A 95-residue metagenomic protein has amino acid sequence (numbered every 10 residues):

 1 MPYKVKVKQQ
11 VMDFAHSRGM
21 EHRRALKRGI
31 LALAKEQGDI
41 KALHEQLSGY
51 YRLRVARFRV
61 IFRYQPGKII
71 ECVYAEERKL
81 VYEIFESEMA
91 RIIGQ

Functional and structural regions predicted by a protein language model:
M1-G29: Arg/Lys-rich, positively charged N-terminal/basic patches that mediate binding to nucleic acids
P2-V5, F58, R63-Q95: Enriched for short, Lys/Arg-rich terminal
Q10, S48, E77: Residues that form or immediately flank small-molecule/cofactor binding pockets and catalytic motifs
M12, R52-R54, R59: A general secondary-structure boundary signal
D13, R24, K41, Y82-E83: Alpha-helical elements of the RecA-like P-loop NTPase motor core of helicases
F14, G29-A32, I84, E88: Residues that form generic nucleotide/phosphate-binding pockets
M20, L31-K35, A90: Short, intrinsically disordered, mixed-charge
R28-R54: A short, surface-exposed loop/turn module that caps and links secondary-structure elements
